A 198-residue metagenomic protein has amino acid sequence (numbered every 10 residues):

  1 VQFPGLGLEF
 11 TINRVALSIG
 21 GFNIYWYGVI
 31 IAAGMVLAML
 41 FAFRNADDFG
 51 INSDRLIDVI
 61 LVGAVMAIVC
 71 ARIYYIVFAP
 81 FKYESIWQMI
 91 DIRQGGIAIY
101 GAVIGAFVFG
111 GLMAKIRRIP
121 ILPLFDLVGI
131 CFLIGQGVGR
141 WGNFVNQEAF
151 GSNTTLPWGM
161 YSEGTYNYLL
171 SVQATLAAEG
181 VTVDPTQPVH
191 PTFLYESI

Functional and structural regions predicted by a protein language model:
V1-I198: A feature for loop-to-transmembrane-helix boundaries and adjacent hydrophobic helices in multi-pass integral membrane
